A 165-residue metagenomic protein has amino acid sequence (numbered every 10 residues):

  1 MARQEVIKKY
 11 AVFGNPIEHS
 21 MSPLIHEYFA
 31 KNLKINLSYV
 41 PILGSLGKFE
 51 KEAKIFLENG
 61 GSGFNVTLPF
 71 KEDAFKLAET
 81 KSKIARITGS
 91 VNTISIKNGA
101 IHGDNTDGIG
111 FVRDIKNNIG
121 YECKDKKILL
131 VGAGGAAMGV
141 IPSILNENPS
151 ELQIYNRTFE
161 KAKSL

Functional and structural regions predicted by a protein language model:
A2-I119: Phosphate/diphosphate ligand-binding glycine-rich loop within oxidoreductases
G14, G103-G108, I115, I119 (+2 more regions): Glycine-rich adenosine-cofactor-binding loop
E160-L165: Short alpha-helix adjacent to the SAM-binding motif of class I
